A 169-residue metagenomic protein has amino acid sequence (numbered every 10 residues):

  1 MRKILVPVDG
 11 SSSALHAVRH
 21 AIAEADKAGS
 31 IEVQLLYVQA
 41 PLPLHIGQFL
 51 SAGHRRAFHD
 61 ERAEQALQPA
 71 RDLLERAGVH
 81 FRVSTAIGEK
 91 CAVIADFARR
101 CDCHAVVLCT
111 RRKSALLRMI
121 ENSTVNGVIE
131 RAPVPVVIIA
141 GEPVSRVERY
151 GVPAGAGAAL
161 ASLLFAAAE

Functional and structural regions predicted by a protein language model:
R2-F49, G155-E169: Small/aliphatic-rich secondary-structure junction motif
A17, H45-Q48, A95-D96, R118-I120 (+1 more regions): Short, well-ordered secondary-structure micro-motifs
A23, D72-V106, E169: Structural beta-alpha unit
Q34-L36, R82-A86, V137: General small-molecule cofactor/ligand-binding pocket signal
G53-Q65: A short acidic, glycine-rich active-site loop that binds or catalyzes chemistry on phosphate/adenosine moieties
L108-G127, S145-R146: Glycine-rich, Arg-bearing micro-motifs that act as flexible, cationic patches
G127-G141: Short, acidic/small-residue loops that bind anionic groups at enzyme active sites
A140-V152: Juxtamembrane/start-of-transmembrane alpha-helix segments at the extracytoplasmic/lumenal side of membrane anchors
